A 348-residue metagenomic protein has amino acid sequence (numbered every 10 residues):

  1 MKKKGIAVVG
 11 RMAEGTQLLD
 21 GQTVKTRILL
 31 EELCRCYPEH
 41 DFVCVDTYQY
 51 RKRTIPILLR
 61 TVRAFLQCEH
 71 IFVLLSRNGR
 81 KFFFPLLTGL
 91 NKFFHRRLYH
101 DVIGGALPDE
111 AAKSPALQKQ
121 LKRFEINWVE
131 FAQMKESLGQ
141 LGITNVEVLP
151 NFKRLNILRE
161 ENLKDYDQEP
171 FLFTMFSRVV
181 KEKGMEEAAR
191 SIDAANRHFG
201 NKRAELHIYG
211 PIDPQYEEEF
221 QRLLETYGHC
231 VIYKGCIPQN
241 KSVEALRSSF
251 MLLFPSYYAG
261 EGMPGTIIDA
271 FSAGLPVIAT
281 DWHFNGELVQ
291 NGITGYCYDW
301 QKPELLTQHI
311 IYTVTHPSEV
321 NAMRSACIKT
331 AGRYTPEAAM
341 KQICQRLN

Functional and structural regions predicted by a protein language model:
K4-V9, K164-K183, A188-A194, L206-H207: Conserved donor-binding/catalytic core segment of Leloir-type glycosyltransferases
D46, E205-E218: Glycosyltransferase donor-sugar binding loop
G139-Q140, V148, F152-E169: Acidic anion/phosphate-binding donor-loop and adjacent secondary structure in glycosyltransferase catalytic cores
E218-I237: Nucleotide-activated donor-binding/catalytic signature segment of Leloir-type glycosyltransferases, i.e., the conserved
R247-E261, L275: Acidic donor-binding loop of glycosyltransferase active sites
L253, S272, P276-A279, V289: Short hydrophobic beta-strand element within catalytic cores of glycosyltransferases and related nucleotide-activated
N291-G292, Y296-P303, Y312-S318: Conserved acidic donor-binding segment of nucleotide-sugar-dependent glycosyltransferases
L305, Y312, E319-R333: A short, well-ordered alpha-helix in the C-terminal region of glycosyltransferases
